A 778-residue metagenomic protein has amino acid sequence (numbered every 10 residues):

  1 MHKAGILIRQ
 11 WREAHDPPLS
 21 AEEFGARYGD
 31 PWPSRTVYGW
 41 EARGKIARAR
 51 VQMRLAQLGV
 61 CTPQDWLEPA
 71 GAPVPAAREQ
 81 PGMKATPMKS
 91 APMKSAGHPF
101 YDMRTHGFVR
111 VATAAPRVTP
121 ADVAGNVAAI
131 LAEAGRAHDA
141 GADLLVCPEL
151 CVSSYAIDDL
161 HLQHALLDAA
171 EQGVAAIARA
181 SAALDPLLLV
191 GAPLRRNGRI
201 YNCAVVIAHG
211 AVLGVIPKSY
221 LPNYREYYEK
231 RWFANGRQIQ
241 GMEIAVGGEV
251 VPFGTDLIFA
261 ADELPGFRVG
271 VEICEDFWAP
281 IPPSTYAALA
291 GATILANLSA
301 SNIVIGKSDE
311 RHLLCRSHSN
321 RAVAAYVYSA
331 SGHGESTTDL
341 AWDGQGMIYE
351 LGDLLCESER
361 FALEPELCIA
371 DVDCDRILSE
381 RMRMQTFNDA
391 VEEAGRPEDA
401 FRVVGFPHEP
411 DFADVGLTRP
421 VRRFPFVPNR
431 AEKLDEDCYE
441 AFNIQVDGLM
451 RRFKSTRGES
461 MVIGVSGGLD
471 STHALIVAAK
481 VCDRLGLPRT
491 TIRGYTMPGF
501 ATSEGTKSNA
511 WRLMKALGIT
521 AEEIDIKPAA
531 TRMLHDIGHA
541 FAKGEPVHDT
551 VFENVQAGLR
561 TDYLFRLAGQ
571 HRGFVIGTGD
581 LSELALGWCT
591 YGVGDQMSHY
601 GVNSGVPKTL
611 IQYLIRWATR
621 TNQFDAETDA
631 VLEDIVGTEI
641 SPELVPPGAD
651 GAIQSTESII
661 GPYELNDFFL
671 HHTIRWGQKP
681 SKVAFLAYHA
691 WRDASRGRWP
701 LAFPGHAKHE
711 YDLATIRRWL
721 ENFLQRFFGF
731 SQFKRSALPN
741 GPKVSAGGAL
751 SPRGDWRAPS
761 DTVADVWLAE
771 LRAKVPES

Functional and structural regions predicted by a protein language model:
M1-P17, R27, L67-E68: A short, Lys/Arg-rich alpha-helix, primarily the initiator
I6, P18-L19, W32, R50 (+1 more regions): Residue-level signal for the short linker/turn that defines the boundary of a DNA-recognition helix
R9, E22, A26, M53 (+1 more regions): Residues within the helices of the helix-turn-helix
D16-G39: Short alpha-helical DNA-recognition segment
R48-D65: DNA major-groove recognition helix of helix-turn-helix/homeodomain DNA-binding modules
L67-M88: Short, charged recognition helix plus adjacent turn of helix-turn-helix-like nucleic-acid-binding domains
K89-G464, K480-R489, A521: Enzyme catalytic cores with a strong preference for nitrogen-chemistry domains
D102, V109, P265-F267, V323-A324 (+5 more regions): ATP/NTP-dependent adenylation/nucleotidyl-transfer catalytic domains that generate, transfer, or process NMP-activated
